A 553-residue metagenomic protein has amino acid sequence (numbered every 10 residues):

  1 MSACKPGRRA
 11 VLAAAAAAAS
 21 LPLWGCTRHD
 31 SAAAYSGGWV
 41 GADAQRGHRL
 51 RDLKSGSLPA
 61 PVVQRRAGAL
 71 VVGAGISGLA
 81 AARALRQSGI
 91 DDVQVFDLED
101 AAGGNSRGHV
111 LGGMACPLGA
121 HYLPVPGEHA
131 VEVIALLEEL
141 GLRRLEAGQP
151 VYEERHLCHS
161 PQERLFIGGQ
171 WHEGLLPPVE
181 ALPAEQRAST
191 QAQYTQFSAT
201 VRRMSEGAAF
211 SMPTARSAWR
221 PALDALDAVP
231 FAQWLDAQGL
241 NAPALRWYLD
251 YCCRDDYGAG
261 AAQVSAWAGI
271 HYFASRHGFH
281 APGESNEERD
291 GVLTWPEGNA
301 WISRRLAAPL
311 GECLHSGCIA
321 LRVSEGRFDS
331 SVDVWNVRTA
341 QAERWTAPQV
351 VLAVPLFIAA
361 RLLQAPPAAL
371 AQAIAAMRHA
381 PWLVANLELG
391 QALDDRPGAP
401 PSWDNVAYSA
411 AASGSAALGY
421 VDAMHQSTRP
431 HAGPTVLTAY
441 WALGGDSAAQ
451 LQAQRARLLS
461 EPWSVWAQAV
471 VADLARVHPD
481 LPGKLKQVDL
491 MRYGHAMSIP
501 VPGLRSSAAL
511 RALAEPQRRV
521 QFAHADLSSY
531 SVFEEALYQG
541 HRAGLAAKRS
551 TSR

Functional and structural regions predicted by a protein language model:
S2-G68, Q87: Extreme N-terminal leader/targeting segments of oxidoreductases
R86-H109: Glycine-rich FAD pyrophosphate-binding loop
G113-A199: Dinucleotide-binding Rossmann-like beta1-alpha1 core, especially the glycine-rich loop that anchors the ADP
R202-R322: Active-site/ligand-binding neighborhood in enzyme catalytic cores
E287, E343-Q349, V354-A496: C-terminal segments that line or cap access tunnels to active or ligand-binding sites in enzymes and enzyme-associated
E325-R344: Conserved beta-strand-loop-beta-strand element in the redox core of flavoprotein oxidoreductases
H495-Q521: FAD-binding beta-loop-beta segment adjacent to the flavin cofactor pocket
L527-A547: A conserved FAD-binding loop/helix module that cradles the flavin
